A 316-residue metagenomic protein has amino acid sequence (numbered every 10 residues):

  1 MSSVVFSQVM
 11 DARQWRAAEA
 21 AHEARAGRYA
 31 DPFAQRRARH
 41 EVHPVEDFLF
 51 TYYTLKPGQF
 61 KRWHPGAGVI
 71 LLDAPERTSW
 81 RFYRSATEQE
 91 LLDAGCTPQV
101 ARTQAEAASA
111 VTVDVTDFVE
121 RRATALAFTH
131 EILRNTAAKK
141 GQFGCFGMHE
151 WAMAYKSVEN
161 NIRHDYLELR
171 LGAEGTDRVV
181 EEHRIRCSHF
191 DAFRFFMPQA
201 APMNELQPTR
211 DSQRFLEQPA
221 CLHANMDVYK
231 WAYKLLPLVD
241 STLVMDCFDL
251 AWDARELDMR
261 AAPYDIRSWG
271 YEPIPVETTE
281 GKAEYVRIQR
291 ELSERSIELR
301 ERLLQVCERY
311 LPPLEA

Functional and structural regions predicted by a protein language model:
M1-I132, G270-A316: Active-site acidic/histidine clusters and adjacent loop/turn architecture that either coordinate catalytic ions
K56, I162, R170-G172, D240 (+1 more regions): Alpha-helix initiation/capping motif
K56, K61, K139-K140, K156 (+3 more regions): Context-gated lysine
T103, S109-S212: A contiguous catalytic/ligand-binding core that recognizes phosphate-bearing ligands
T136-F143, P202, L235-V239, A254-A261 (+3 more regions): Short secondary-structure junctions and interdomain/linker hinges
C187-E284: An amphipathic alpha-helical core segment
